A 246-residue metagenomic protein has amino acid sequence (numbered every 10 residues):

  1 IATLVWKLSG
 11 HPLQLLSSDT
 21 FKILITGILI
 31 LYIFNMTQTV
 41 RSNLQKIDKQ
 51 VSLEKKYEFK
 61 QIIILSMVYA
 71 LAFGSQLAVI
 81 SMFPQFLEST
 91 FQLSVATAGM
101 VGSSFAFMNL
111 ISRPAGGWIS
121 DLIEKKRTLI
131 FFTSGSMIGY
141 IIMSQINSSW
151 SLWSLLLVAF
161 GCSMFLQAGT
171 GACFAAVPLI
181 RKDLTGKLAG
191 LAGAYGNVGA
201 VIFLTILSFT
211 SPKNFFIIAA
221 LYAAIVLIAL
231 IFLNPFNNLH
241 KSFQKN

Functional and structural regions predicted by a protein language model:
I1-F21, K60-A106: Extracytoplasmic gate region of multi-pass secondary transporters
D19-Y32, F215-L233: Symmetry-related core transmembrane helices of the 12-TM Major Facilitator Superfamily/SLC fold
A106-P114, V201: Residue-level signature of mid-helix packing/kink "hotspots" within the transmembrane helices of 12-pass Major
S112-E124: Helix-to-loop junctions at the C-terminal end of transmembrane segments in multipass secondary transporters
D121-S134: Cytoplasmic membrane-interface "Motif A"-like loop-to-helix N-cap segments of 12-TM Major Facilitator Superfamily
G135-S149: C-terminal ends and interior cores of transmembrane alpha-helices in multi-pass membrane transporters/permeases
Q167-R181: Intracellular juxtamembrane helix-capping segments at the cytosolic ends of symmetry-related transmembrane helices
R181-S211: A late C-terminal transmembrane helix in Major Facilitator Superfamily
